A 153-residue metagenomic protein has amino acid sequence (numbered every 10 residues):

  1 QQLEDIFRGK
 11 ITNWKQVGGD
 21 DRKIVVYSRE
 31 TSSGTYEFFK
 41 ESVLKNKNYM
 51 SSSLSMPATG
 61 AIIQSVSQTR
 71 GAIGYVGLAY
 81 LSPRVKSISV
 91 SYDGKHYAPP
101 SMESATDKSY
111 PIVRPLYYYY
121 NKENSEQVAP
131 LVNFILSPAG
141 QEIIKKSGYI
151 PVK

Functional and structural regions predicted by a protein language model:
Q1-K153: Exported/periplasmic ABC-transporter solute-binding proteins
